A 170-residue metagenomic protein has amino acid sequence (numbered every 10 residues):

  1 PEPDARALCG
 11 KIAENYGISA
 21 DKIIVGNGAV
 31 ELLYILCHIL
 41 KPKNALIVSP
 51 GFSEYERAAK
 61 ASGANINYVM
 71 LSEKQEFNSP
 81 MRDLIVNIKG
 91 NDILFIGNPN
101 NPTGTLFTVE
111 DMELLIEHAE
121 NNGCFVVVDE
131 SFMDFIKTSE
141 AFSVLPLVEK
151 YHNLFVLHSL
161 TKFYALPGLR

Functional and structural regions predicted by a protein language model:
P1, G168-R170: Short, intrinsically disordered, charge-balanced linker/junction segments flanking boundaries in proteins
P1-G10, N15: A glycine-/small-polar-enriched, mobile loop at the entrance of the PLP active site in fold-type I
R6, K22, E31, H38-I96: PLP-dependent aminotransferase-like
A13-I35: Short loop-beta-helix segment that forms the pyridoxal 5′-phosphate
E14, Y34, H38, R57-A61 (+2 more regions): Short, well-ordered alpha-helices that flank and scaffold nucleotide-derived cofactor binding pockets
S19, S62-G63, K150-Y151: Short, structured coil segments at secondary-structure junctions
V25, I47, V156: Conserved SAM-binding loop
N78-K89, P102-V126, E130-Y164: Active-site pre-lysine segment of PLP-dependent enzymes
